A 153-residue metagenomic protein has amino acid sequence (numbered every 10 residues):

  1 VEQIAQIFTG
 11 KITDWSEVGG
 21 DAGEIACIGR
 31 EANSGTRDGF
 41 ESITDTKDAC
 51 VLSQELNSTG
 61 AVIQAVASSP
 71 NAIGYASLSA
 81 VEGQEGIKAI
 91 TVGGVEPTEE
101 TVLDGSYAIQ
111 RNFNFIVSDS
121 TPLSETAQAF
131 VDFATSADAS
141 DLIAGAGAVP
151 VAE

Functional and structural regions predicted by a protein language model:
V1-E153: Exported/periplasmic ABC-transporter solute-binding proteins
